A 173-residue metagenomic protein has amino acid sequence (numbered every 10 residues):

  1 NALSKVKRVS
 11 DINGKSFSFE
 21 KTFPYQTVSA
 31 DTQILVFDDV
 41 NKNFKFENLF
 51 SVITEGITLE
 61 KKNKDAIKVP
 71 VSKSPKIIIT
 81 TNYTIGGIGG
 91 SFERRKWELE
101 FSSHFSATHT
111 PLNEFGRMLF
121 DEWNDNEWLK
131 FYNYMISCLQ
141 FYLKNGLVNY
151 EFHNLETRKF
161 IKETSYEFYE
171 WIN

Functional and structural regions predicted by a protein language model:
N1-N173: Feature primarily recognizes SF3-like P-loop helicase cores of small DNA viruses
